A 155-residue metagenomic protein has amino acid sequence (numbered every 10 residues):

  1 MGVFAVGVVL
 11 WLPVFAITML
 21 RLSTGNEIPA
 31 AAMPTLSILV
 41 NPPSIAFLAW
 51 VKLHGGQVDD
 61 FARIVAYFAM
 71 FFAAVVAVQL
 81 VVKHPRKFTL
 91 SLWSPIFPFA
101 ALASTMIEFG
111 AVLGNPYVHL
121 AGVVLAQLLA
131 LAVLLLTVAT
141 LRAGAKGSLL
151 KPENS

Functional and structural regions predicted by a protein language model:
M1-P13, D60-F71, L125-L129: Structural signature of hydrophobic alpha-helical transmembrane segments
V3, M19-S44, P85-F97, L150-E153: Cytoplasm-facing juxtamembrane segments at the starts of transmembrane helices in multi-pass membrane proteins
L12-A30, V76-K87, V138-K146: C-terminal ends of transmembrane helices
I28-A32, G56-D60, V82-T89, L113-L120: Juxtamembrane loop-transmembrane helix junctions in multi-pass integral membrane proteins, especially the extracellular
I38-A46, F68-A74, P95-I107: Hydrophobic membrane-spanning alpha-helices of multi-pass integral membrane proteins
P43-Q57, A101-P116: Hydrophobic alpha-helical transmembrane segments in multi-pass integral membrane proteins
I107-S155: Short hairpin/turn module used for nucleic-acid contact or packing/dimerization
